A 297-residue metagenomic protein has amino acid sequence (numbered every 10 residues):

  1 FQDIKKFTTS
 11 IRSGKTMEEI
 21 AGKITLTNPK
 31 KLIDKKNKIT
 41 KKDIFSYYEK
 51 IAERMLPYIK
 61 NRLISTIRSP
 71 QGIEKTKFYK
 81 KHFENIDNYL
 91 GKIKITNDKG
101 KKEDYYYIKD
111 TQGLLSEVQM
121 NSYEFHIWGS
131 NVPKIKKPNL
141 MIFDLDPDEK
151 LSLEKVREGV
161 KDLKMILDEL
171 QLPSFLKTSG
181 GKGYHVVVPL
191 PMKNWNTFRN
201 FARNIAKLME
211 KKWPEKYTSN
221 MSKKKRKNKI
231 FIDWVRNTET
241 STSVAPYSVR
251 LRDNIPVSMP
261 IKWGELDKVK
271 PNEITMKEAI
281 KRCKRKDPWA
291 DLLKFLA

Functional and structural regions predicted by a protein language model:
F1-S46, E53-N61, N88, G100-E103 (+5 more regions): C-terminal accessory nucleic-acid interaction domains of nucleic acid-metabolism proteins
R62-I93: Polyanion/phosphate-binding surface patch
I67-S69, S174-G180, N220-K224: Short beta-strand
K102-L114, K155: N-terminal low-complexity, intrinsically disordered segments
K164-K177: Active-site palm subdomain of RNA-directed nucleic acid polymerases
T178-V188: Short, conserved phosphate-binding/catalytic loop or strand-edge motifs used in phosphoryl-/nucleotidyl-transfer
V187-F198: Catalytic palm subdomain of template-directed nucleic-acid polymerases, centered on the conserved carboxylate motif
